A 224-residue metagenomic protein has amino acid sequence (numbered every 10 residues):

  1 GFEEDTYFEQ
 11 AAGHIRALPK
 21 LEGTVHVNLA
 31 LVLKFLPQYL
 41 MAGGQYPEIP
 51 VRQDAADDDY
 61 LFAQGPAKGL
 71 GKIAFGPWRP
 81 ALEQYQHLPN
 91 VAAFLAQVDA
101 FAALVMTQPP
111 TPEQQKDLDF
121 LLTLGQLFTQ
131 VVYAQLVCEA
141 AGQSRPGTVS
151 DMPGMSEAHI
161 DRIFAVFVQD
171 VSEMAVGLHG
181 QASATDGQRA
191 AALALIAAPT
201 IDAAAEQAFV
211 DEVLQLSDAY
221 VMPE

Functional and structural regions predicted by a protein language model:
G1-E224: Flavin-dependent oxidoreductase catalytic core characteristic of acyl-CoA dehydrogenase/oxidase-like enzymes
